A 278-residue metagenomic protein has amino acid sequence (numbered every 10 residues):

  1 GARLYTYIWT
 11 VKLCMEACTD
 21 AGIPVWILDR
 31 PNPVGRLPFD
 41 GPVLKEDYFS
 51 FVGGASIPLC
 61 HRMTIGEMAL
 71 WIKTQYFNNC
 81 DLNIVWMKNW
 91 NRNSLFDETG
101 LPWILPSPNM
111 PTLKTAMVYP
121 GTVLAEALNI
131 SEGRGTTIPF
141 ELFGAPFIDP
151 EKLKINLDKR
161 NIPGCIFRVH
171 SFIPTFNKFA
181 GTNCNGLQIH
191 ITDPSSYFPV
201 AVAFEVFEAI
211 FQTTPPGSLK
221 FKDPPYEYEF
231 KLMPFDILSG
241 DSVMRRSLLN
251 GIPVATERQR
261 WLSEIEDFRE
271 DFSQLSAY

Functional and structural regions predicted by a protein language model:
G1-T10: Glycine/threonine-rich flexible loop motifs
Y5-T6, R36-G41, S94-T99: Short acidic, glycine/serine/threonine-rich loops at helix termini
D20-P24: A short helix->loop->beta-strand "cap" motif at the edges of active sites that frequently abuts
W26-Y48: Glycine-rich, charge-decorated loop segments at or immediately adjacent to ligand/cofactor-binding or catalytic sites
L28-P31, M87-K88, A145, T192: Active-site-proximal beta-strand/loop segments in catalytic clefts of secreted hydrolases
Y48-Y119: Conserved anion/nucleotide-ligand pocket segment
W90-H170, P174: Glycine-rich, aromatic-lined ligand/substrate-binding cores of catalytic and carbohydrate-binding domains
G144-R258: Conserved functional hotspot residues or short segments at active or partner-binding sites across diverse domains
